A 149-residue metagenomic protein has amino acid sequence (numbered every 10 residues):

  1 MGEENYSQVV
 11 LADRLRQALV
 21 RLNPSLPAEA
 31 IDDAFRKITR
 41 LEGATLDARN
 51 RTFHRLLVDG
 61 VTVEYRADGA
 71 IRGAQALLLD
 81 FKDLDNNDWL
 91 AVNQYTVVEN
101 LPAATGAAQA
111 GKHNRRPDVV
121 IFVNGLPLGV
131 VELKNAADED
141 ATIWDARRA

Functional and structural regions predicted by a protein language model:
M1-A149: An alpha-helical interface "stripe"
